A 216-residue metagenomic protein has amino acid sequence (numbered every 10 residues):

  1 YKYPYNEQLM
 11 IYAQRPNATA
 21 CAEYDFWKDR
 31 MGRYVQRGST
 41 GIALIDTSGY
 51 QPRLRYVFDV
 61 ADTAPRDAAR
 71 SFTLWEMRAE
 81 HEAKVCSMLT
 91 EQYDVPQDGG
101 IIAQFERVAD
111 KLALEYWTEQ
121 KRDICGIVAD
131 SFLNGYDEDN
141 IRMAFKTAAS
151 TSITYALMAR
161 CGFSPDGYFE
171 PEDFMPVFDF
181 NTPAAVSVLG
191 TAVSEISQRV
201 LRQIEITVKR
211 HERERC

Functional and structural regions predicted by a protein language model:
Y1-C216: N-terminal accessory/interface modules of nucleic-acid-binding and processing proteins
